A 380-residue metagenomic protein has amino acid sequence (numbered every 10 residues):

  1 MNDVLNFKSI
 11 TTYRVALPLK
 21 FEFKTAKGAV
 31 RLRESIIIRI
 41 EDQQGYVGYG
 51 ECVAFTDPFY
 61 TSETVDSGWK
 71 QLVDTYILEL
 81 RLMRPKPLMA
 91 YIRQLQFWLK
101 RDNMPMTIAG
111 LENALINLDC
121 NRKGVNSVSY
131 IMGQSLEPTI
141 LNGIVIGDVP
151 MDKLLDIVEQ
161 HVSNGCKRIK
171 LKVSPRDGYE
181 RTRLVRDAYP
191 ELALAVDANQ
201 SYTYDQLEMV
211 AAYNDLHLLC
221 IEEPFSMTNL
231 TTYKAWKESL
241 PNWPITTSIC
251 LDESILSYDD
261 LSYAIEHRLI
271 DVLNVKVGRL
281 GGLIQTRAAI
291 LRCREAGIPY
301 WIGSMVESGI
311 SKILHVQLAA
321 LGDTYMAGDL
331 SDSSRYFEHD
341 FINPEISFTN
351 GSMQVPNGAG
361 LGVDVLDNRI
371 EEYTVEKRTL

Functional and structural regions predicted by a protein language model:
N2-Y60, S334-H339: Structured beta-strand/loop patches that form or line metal/cofactor-binding pockets in enzymes
D3-I10, V15-L17, S35, M305-L380: Flexible C-terminal active-site loop/helix
V4-S9, E41-R122: Metal- or metallocofactor-binding catalytic centers and their adjacent structured scaffolds across diverse enzyme
I38, G45, L111, G124 (+7 more regions): Conserved, mostly hydrophobic/aromatic
R122-D148, R181, P190-E191: N-terminal small/glycine-rich loop or linker at the start of catalytic domains across soluble metabolic enzymes
T139-D152, A198-T203, C250: Active-site mouth loops of central-metabolism enzymes
D152-N164, M209-D215: Alpha/beta enzyme core
L171, R176-S311, F337-D340: Catalytic core of soluble alpha/beta enzymes
